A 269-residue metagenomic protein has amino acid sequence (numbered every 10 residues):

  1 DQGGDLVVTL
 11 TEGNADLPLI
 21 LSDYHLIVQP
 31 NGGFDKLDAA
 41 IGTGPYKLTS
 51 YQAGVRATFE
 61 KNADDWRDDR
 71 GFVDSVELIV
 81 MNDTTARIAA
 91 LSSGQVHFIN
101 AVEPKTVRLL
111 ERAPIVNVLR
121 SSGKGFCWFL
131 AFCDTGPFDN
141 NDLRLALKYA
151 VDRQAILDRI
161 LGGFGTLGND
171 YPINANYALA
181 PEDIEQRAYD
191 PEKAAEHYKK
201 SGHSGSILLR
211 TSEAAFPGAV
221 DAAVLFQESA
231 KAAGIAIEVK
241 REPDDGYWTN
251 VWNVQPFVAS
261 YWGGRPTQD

Functional and structural regions predicted by a protein language model:
D1-Q29: Surface-exposed binding/hinge segments that line and control ligand-binding clefts or catalytic entry sites
G3-T9, G44-P45, F72-S75, S92-S93 (+3 more regions): Alpha-helical secondary-structure segments
I20-G71, S75-E77, D83, E196: Gly/Pro-rich hinge or "lid" segments in bacterial periplasmic/extracellular proteins
D64-L109, E228, A236: Ligand-site clamp/hinge motif
R87-I88, V96, T106-V107, L143 (+4 more regions): Short, hydrophobic alpha-helical packing/hinge segments within bilobed ligand-binding/sensory domains
R108-R120, N253-F257, Q268-D269: Ligand-binding "clamshell"
T166-K200, F216-A219: Structural transition elements
E228-D269: Periplasmic binding protein-like
